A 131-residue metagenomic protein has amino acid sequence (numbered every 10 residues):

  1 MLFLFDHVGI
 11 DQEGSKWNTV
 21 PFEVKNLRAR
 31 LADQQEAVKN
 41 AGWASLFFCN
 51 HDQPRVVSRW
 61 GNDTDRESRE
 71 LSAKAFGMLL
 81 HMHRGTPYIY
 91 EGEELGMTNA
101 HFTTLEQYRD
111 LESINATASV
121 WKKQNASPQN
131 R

Functional and structural regions predicted by a protein language model:
M1-R131: Active-site and adjacent substrate-binding regions of carbohydrate-active enzymes
